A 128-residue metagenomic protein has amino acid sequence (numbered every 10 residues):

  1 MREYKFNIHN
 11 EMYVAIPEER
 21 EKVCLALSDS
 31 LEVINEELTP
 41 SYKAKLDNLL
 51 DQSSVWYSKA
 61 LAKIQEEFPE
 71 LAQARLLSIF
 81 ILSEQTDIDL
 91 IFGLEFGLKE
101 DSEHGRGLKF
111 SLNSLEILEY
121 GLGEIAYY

Functional and structural regions predicted by a protein language model:
M1-R20, L71, S83-Y128: Acidic, proline/glycine-rich low-complexity IDRs
M1-R75: Long, contiguous N-terminal structural blocks used for assembly/anchoring
R75-S83: Acidic-leaning, charged glycine-interspersed low-complexity segments
